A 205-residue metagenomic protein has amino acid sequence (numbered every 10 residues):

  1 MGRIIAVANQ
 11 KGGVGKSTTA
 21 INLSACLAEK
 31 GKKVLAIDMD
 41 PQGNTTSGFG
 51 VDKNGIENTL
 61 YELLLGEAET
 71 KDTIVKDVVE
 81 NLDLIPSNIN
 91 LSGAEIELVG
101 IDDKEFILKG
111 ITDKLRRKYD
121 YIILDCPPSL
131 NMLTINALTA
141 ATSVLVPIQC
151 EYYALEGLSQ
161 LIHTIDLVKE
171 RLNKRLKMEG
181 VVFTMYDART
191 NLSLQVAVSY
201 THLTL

Functional and structural regions predicted by a protein language model:
M1-L203: P-loop NTP-binding core
